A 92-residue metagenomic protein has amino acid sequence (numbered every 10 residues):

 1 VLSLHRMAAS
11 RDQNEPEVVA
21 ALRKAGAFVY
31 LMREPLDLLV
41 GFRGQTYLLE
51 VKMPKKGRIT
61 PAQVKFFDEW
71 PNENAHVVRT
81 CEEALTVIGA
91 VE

Functional and structural regions predicted by a protein language model:
V1-E92: Catalytic phosphate/metal-binding cores of nucleic-acid and nucleotide-processing enzymes, i.e., regions that mediate
